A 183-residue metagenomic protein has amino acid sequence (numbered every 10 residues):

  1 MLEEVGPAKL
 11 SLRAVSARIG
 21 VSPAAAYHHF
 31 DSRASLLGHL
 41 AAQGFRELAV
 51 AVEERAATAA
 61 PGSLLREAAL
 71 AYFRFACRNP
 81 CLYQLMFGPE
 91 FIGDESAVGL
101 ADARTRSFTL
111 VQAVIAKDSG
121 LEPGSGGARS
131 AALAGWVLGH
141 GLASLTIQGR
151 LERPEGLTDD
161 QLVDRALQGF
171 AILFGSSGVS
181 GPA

Functional and structural regions predicted by a protein language model:
E4, R18, S35-R55, E67-R74 (+6 more regions): Alpha-helical structural segments
E4-S35, H39: Helix-turn-helix
G62-C77, C81, R129-W136, D164 (+1 more regions): Amphipathic alpha-helical segments that line or abut small-molecule/effector binding pockets and mediate allosteric
R78-E95, S144-E152: Amphipathic alpha-helical segments used for helix-helix packing
E95-G120, R129-A134, D160-I172: Amphipathic alpha-helical packing segments from all-alpha helical-bundle domains
W136-P154, A171-S180: Amphipathic C-terminal alpha-helical segment
